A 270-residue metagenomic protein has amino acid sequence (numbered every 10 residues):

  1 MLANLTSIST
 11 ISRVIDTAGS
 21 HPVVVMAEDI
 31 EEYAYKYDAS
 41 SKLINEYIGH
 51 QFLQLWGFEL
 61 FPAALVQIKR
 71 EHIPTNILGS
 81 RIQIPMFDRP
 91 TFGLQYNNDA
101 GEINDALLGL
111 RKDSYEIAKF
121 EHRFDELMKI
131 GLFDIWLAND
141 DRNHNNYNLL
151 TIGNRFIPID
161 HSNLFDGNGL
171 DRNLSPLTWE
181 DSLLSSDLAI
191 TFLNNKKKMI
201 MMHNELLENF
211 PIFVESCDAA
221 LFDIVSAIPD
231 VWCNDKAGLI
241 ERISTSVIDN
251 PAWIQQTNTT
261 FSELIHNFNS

Functional and structural regions predicted by a protein language model:
M1-L107, W136-N139, H161: Conserved ATP-binding subdomain of kinase catalytic cores across diverse folds
T10, V14-T17, S114-M128, F192-N204: A short, terminal or domain-edge coil/loop segment
G49, F58-P62, P85-R89, E116-H122 (+3 more regions): Glycine-rich loops and low-complexity Gly/Arg-rich segments that provide flexible linkers or classic glycine-based
L55, H72-I73, S80-Q83, S114 (+3 more regions): Solvent-exposed, non-transmembrane amphipathic alpha-helical segments
P62, G93, L150-T151, I157-D160 (+1 more regions): A structural signal for short, well-ordered beta-strand segments and their strand-loop junctions that often border
A64-I68, F124-K129, S162-N163, D187-N194: Short C-terminal domain-edge/linker segments immediately following a structured domain
L107-L170: Conserved kinase catalytic-core segment
R155-S270: C-terminal catalytic region of ATP-dependent kinase domains
